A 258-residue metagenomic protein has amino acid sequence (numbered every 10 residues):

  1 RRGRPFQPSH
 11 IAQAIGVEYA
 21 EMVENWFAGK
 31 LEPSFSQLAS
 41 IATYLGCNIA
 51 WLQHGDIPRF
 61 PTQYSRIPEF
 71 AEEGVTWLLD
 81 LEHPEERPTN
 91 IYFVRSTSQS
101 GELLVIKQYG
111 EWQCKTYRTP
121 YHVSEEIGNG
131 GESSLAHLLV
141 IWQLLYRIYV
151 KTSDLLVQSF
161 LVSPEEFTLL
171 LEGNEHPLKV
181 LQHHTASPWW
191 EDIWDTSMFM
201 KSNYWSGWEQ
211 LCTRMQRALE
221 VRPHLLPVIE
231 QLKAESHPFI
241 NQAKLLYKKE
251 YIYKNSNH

Functional and structural regions predicted by a protein language model:
R2-N25: Short alpha-helical DNA-recognition segment
G3, G29-K30, Y44: Histidine kinase transmitter module recognition
E18, W26, I41-L45: N-terminal small/hydrophobic-rich alpha-helical segments that act as secretion/targeting modules
W26-F27, Q37, D56: DNA major-groove recognition helix of helix-turn-helix
K30-F35, P61: Short, solvent-exposed alpha-helical "recognition" segments
F35-W51: DNA major-groove recognition helix of helix-turn-helix/homeodomain DNA-binding modules
C47-S256: Charged, helix-prone or intrinsically disordered regulatory segments positioned adjacent to compact structured domains
